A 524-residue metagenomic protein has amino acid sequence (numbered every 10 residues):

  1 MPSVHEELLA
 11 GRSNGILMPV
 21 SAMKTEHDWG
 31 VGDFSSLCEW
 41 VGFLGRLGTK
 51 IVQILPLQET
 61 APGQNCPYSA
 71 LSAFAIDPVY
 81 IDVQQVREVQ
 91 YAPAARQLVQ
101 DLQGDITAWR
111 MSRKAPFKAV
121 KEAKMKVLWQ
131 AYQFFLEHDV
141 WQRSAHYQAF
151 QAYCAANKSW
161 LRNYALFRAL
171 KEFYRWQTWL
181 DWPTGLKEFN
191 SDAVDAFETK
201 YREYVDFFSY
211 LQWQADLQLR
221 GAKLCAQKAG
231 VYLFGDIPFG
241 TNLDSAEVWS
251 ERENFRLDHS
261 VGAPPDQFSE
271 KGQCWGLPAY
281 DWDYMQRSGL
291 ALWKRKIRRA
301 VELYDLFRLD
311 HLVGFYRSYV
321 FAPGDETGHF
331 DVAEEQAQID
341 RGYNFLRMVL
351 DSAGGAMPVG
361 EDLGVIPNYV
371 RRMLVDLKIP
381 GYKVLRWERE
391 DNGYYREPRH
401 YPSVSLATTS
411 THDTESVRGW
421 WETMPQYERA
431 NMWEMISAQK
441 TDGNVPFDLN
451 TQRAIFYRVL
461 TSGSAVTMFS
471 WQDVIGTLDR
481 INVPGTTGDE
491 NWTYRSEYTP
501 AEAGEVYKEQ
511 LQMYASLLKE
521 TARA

Functional and structural regions predicted by a protein language model:
P2-E251: Acidic/aromatic-lined carbohydrate-recognition and catalytic surfaces of CAZymes acting on diverse glycans
S13-L17, I51, G230-F234, L306-R308 (+4 more regions): Structural preference for beta-strand elements that scaffold enzyme active sites
Q53-G63, I237-N242, H311-Y316, D362-V365 (+1 more regions): Short, solvent-exposed turn/loop segments enriched in Gly/Ser/Thr/Pro and often Arg
C66-A95, V248-G272, F330-Y343, I379-D391: Acidic, His- and aromatic-enriched active-site or binding-groove loops in soluble protein domains that engage sugars
W141, H146-Y153, A356, D362-L478: Conserved alpha/beta catalytic core and glycan-binding cleft of carbohydrate-active enzymes
A145, Y232-R298, S318-A337: Substrate-binding/active-site clefts of carbohydrate-active enzymes
F208-K228, G289-I379: Active-site neighborhood of glycoside hydrolase catalytic domains
G476-A524: Structured C-terminal cap/extension of enzyme domains
